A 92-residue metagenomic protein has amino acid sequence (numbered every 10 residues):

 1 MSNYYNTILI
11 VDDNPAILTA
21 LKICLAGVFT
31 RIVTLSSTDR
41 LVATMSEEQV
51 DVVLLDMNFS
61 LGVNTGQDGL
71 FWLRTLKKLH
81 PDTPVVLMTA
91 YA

Functional and structural regions predicted by a protein language model:
Y4-Y5: Phosphate-coordination loops involved in phosphoryl transfer and adenosine-cofactor binding
D12-D13, D56: Acidic di-acidic motifs
P15-V33: Two-component/phosphorelay signaling modules centered on CheY-like receiver
L18, S60-T65: The feature encodes the CheY-like receiver
T34-V52, D56, S60-L61: Acidic, metal-coordinating helix/loop segments flanking the phosphotransfer/catalytic sites of two-component signaling
V63-D82: Short amphipathic alpha-helix used as the core "switch/output" element in two-component signaling
